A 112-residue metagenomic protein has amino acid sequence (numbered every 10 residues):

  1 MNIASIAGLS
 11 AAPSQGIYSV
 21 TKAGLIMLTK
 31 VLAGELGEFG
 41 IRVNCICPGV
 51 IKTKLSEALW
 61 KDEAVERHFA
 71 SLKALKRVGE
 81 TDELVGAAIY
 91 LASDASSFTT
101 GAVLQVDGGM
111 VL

Functional and structural regions predicted by a protein language model:
M1, V43-I46, S56, G101 (+1 more regions): Hydrophobic structural elements of the Rossmann-like NAD(P)H-binding subdomain that define the short-chain
S5: Residue(s) in the substrate-gating loop at a strand-loop-helix junction that position the organic substrate next
G8-S10, L112: Conserved catalytic-site region of short-chain dehydrogenase/reductase
T21, T29: Active-site helix of classical SDR
I26, C47-A58: Short, flexible catalytic-loop segment of classical short-chain dehydrogenase/reductase
G34-E38, S97: Alpha-helical segment proximal to the catalytic Tyr-Lys
E63-E83: Catalytic Tyr-x(3-8)-Lys segment
R77-V106, V111: C-terminal substrate-recognition "lid" of short-chain dehydrogenase/reductases
